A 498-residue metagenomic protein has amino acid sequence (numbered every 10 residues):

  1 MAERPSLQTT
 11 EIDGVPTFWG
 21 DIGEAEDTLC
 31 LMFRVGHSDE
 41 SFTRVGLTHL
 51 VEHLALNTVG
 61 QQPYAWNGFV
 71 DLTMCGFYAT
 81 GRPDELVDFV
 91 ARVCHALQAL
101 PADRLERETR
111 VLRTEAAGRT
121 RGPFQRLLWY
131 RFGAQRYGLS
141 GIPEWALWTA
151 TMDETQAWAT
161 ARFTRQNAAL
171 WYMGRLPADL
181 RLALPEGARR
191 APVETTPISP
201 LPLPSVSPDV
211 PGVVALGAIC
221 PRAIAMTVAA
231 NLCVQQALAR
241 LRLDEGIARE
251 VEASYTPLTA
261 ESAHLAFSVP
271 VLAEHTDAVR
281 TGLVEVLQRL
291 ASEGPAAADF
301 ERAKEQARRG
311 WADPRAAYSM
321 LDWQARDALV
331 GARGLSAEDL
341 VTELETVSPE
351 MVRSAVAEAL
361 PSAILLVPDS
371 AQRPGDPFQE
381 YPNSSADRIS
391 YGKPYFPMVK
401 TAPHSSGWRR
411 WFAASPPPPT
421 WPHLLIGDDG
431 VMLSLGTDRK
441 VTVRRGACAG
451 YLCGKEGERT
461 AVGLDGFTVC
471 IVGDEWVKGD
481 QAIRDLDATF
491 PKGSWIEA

Functional and structural regions predicted by a protein language model:
M1-Y64, Q156-E245, P368-A498: His/Glu-rich zincin catalytic helix
A2-T9, W129-A168, D327-V356: Histidine-acidic residue clusters that define the catalytic metal-binding segment of zinc metallopeptidase domains
R34, E108, R113, E285-Q288 (+4 more regions): Non-catalytic interaction/regulatory segments
L56-W158, G282-E285, E293-W323, G479 (+1 more regions): Acidic/histidine-enriched segments that form metal/cofactor-coordinating and catalytic pocket/exosite environments
P63, V234-V271: A structural supersecondary motif
C75-T80, T164-R175, L265-P270, P361-P368: Short cationic amphipathic helices and targeting signals
L265-A297: Extended amphipathic alpha-helical segments enriched in small hydrophobics
